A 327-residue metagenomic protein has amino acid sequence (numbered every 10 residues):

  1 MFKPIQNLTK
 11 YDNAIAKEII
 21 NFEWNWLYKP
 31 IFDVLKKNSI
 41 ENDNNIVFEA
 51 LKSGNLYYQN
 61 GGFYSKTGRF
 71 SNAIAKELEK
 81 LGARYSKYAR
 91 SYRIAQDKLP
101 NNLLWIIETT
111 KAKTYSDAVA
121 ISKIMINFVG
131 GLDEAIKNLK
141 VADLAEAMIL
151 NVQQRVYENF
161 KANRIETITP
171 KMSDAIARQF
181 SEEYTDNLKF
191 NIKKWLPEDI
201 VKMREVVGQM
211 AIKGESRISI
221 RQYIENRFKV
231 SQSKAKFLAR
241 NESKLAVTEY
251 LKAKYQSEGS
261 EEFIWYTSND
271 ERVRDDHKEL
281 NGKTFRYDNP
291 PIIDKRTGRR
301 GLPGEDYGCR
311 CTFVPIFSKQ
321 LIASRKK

Functional and structural regions predicted by a protein language model:
M1-V230, F317-K327: N-terminal leader/targeting and assembly helices and adjacent pre-domain segments
K229-V230, K234-K327: Acidic, glycine-rich two-metal-ion catalytic cores of nucleic acid-processing enzymes
